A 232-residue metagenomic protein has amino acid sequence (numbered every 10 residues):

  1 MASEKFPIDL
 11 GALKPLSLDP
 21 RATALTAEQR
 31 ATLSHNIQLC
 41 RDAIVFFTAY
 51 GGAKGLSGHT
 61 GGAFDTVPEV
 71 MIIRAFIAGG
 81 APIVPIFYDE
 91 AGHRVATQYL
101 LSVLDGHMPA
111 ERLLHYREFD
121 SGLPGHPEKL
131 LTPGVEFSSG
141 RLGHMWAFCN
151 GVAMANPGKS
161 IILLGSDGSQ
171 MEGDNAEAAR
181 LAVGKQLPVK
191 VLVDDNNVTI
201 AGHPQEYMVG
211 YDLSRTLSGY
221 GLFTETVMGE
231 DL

Functional and structural regions predicted by a protein language model:
A2-S34: Non-catalytic, mobile gating and regulatory segments of ester bond hydrolases
Q29, L33, V45-T48, A63-Q186 (+1 more regions): Cofactor-binding active-site loop characterized by glycine-rich and histidine/acidic residues
Q38-L56, D194-D195: N-terminal capping segment at the start of a domain
G58-T60, P204: Conserved, non-catalytic sequence blocks in retroelement Pol enzymes and Pol-derived host proteins
E90, L164-G165, L192-D194, V227: Generic beta-strand/beta-sheet core signal
G134-E136, K185-V209, T226: A short, conserved beta-to-alpha structural element at the edge of catalytic cores that scaffolds binding
W146, S160, R180-V191, N197 (+2 more regions): Hydrophobic, small-residue-rich alpha-helical packing segments that form membrane-like cores
P157-I161, Q205-L232: Conserved thiamine diphosphate
